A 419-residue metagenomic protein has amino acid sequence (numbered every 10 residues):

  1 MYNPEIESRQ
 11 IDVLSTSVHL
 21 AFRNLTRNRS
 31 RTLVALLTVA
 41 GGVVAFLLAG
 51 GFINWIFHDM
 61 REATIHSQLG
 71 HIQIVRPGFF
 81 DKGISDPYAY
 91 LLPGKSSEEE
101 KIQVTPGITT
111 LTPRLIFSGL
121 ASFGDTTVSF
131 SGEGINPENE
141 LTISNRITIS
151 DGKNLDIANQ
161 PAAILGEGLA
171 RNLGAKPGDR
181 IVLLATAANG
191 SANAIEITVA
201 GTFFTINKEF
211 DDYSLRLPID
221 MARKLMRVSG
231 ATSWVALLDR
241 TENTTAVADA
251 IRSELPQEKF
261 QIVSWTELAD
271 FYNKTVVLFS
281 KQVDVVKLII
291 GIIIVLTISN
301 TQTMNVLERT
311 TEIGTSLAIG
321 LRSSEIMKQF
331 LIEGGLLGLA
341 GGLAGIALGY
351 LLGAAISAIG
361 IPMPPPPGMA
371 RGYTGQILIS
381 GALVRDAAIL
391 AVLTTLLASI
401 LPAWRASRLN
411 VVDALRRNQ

Functional and structural regions predicted by a protein language model:
Y2-L47, Q419: N-terminal Sec/SRP start-transfer signal
R29-I56, V277-E312, G335-A344, L393-L397: Hydrophobic alpha-helical transmembrane segments of multi-pass inner-membrane transport and secretion
G50-S131, N154, A158-N159, S253: Hydrophobic, regular-secondary-structure patches
T105, A187-V283, I290: Mechanotransmission and gating elements of multispan inner-membrane complexes involved in transport and envelope
L115-F117, T126, F130-N136, T148-D220: Hydrophobic secondary-structure segments that place a key small or acidic residue at a functional site
T303, E312-I356: Transmembrane alpha-helical interface segments in multi-pass membrane proteins
K328, L343-A387, I400, R408: Short helix-loop junctions at transmembrane helix boundaries
W404-Q419: Short cytosolic juxtamembrane segments of multi-pass membrane proteins
